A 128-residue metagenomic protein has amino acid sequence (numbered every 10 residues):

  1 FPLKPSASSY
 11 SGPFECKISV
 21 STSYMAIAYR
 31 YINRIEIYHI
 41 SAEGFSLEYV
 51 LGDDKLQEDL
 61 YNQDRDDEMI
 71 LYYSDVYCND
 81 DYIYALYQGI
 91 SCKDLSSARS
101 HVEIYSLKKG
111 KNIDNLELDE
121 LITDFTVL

Functional and structural regions predicted by a protein language model:
F1-S11, S41-E68, L116-L121: Surface-exposed loop and turn segments in beta-propeller and other repeat-based domains that flank or scaffold
Y10-Y24, A28-Y29, D67-N79, T126-L128: Structural signature of eukaryotic scaffold interfaces centered on beta-propeller domains
Y31-I32, R99: Surface-exposed loop/turn positions within WD40 beta-propeller blades
R34-I35, V102: Structural signal for beta-propeller blades
H39-E43, S106-K109: Short loop/turn segments that connect beta-strands within beta-propeller blades
R65-L107: Loop/turn-rich, solvent-exposed surfaces of beta-rich toroidal or solenoidal domains
K109, D119-L128: Long, positively charged, glycine-interspersed low-complexity recognition regions
